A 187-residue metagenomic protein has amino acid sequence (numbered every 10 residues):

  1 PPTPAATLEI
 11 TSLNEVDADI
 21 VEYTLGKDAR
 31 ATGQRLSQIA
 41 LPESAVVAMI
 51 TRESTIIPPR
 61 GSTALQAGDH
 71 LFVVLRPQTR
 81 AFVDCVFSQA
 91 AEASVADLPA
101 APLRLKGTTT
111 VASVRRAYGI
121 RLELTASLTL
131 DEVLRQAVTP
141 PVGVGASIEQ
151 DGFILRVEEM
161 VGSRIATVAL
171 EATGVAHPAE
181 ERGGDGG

Functional and structural regions predicted by a protein language model:
P1-D69, P77: Non-transmembrane accessory domains of multi-pass membrane transporters/channels
T7, L13, D17, T55 (+1 more regions): Cytosolic regulatory modules rich in charged/polar residues
